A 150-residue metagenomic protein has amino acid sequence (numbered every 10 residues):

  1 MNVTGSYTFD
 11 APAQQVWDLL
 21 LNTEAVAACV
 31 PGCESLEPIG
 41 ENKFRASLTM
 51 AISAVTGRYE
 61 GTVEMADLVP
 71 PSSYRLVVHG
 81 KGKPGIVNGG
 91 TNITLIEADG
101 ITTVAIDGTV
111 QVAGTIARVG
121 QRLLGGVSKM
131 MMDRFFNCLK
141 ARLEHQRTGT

Functional and structural regions predicted by a protein language model:
M1-K43, S47-A51, T148-T150: Hydrophobic ligand-binding cavity/cleft-lining segments
N2-S6, K43-R45, R58-E60, S73 (+2 more regions): Intrinsic-disorder/low-complexity, polar/charged segments enriched in Ser/Thr/Lys/Arg/Asp/Glu/Gln
G5, E34, E60-D67, V78 (+1 more regions): Hydrophobic/aromatic beta-strand elements that line small-molecule binding cavities or substrate pockets in beta-rich
V16, L20, V26, M65 (+2 more regions): Hydrophobic pocket/interface hotspot
L21-A27, S73-R75, L143: N-terminal, polar/charged subdomain of small-to-medium soluble alpha/beta proteins
E37-G82, R134: Glycine-rich portal/gate segments that line the openings of hydrophobic small-molecule binding cavities
G80-K129: Beta-strand/loop substructures that line and gate deep hydrophobic ligand-binding cavities in soluble
N137-T150: Short, highly charged C-terminal tails/helix-capping segments
